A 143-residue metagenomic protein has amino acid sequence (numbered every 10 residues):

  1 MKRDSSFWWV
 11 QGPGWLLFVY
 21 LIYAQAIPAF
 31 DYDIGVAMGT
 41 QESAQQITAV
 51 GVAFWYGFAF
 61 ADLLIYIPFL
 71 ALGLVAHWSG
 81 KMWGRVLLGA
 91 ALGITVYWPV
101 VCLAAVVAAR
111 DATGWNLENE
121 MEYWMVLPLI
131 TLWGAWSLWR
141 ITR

Functional and structural regions predicted by a protein language model:
M1-R143: Topology signature of small-to-medium multi-pass alpha-helical membrane proteins
